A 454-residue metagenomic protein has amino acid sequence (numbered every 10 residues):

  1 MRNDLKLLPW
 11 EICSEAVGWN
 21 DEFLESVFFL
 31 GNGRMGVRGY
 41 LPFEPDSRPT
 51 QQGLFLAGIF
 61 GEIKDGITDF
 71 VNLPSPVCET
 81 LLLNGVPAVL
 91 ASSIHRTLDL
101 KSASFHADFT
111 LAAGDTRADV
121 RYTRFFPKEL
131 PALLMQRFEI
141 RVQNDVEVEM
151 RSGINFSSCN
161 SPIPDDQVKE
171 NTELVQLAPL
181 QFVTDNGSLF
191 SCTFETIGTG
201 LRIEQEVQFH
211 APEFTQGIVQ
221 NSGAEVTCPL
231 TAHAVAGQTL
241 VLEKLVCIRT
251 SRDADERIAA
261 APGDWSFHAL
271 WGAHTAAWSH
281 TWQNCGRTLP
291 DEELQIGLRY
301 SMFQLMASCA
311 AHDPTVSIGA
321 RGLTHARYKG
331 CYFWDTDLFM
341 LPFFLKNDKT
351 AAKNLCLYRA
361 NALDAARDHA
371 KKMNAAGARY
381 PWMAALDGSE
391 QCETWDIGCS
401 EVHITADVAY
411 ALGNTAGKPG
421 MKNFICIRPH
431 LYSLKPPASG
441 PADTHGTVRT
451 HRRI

Functional and structural regions predicted by a protein language model:
M1-Y328: Acidic/polar, glycine-enriched structural segments that form the non-catalytic walls/loops of the carbohydrate-binding
L133, E225, W334, A375 (+2 more regions): Short, solvent-exposed loop/turn segments at the edges of secondary structure
K169-N171, M373-A375, G446-T447: Juxtamembrane/interface motifs at transmembrane-helix termini
A232-A236, E401, G446-R449: Short glycine/proline-enriched loop/turn "hinge" motifs that connect secondary-structure elements and lie
L270-G420, C426-I427: Substrate-binding groove/exosite segments of carbohydrate-active enzymes
S389-E390, P441-I454: Acidic/histidine-rich catalytic neighborhood
K422-N423, Y432: Conserved kinase catalytic-core segment
Y432-G440: Mobile "lid/hinge" segments at catalytic clefts and subdomain interfaces of large enzymes
